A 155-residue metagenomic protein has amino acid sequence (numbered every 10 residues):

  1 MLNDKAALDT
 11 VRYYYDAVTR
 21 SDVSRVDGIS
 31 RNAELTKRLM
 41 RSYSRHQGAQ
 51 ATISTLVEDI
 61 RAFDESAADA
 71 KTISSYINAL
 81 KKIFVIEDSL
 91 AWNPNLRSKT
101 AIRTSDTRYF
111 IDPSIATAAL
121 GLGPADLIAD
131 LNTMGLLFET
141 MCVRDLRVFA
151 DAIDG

Functional and structural regions predicted by a protein language model:
L2-G155: Accessory nucleic acid-recognition modules appended to NTPase machines
